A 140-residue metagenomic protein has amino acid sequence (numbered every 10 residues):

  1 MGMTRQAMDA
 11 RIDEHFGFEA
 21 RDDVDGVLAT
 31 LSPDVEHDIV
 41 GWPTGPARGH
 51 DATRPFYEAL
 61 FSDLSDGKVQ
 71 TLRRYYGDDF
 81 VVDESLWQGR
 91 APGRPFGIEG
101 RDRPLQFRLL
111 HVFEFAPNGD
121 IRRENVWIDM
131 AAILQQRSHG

Functional and structural regions predicted by a protein language model:
M1-A10, S138-G140: Basic/polar N-terminal segments that are highly enriched at the extreme N-terminus, encompassing both cleavable
R5-A10, V24-D78, L86: A solvent-exposed, acidic/Ser-Thr-rich amphipathic alpha-helical stretch
E14-H15: Generic hydrophobic alpha-helical segments
P46, A91-P92, M130-L134: A short local loop/turn or secondary-structure capping micro-motif enriched for an aromatic residue
V82, P104-Q135: Short beta-strand edge/turn micro-motifs at domain boundaries
E84-G93: Generic short beta-strand segments
P92-D102: Short, surface-exposed loop/helix-turn segments at secondary-structure junctions that function as lids/hinges flanking
